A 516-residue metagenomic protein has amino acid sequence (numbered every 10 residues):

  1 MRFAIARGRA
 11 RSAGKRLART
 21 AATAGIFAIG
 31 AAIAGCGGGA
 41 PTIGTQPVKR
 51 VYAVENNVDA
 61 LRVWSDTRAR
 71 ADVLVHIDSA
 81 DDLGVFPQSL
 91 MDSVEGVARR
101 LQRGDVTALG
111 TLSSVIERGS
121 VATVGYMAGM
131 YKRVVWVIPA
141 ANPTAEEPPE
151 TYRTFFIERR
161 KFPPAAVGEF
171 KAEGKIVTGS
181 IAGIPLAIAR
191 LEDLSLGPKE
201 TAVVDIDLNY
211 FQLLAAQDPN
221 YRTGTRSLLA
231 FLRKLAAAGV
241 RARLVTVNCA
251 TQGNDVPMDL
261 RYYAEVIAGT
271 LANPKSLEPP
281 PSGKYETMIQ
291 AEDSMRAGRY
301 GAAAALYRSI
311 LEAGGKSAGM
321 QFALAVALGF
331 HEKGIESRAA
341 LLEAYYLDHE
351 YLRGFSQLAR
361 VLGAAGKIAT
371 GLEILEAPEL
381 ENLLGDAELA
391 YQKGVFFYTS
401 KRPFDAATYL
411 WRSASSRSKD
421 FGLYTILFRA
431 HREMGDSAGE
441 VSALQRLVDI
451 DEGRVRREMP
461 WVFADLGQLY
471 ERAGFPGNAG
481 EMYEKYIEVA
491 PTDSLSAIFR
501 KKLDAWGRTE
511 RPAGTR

Functional and structural regions predicted by a protein language model:
A40-V54, V58-V73, R118-G119, R133 (+5 more regions): Catalytic cores of soluble, metal-dependent hydrolases
R50-T144, P149: Active-site histidine-anchored catalytic micro-motif
G315-K316, H349, L383-L384, S418 (+3 more regions): Short coil turns that delineate tetratricopeptide repeat
A323, Q357, Q392, I426 (+2 more regions): Canonical tetratricopeptide repeat
